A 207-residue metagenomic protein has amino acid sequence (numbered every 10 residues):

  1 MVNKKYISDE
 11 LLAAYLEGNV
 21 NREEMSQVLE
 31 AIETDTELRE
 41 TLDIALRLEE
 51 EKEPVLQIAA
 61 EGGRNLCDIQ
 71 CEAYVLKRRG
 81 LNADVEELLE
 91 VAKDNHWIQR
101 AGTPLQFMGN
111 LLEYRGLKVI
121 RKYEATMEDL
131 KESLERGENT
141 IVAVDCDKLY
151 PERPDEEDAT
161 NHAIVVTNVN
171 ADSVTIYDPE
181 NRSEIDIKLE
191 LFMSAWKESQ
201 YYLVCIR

Functional and structural regions predicted by a protein language model:
V2, Y6-K52: Short alpha-helical interface segments
A14, Y74-R78, N110: Residue-level signal for well-ordered alpha-helical scaffold segments within enzymatic catalytic domains
R47-A101, C146, P154-E157, N170-D172: Active-site-adjacent structural segments surrounding the nucleophilic cysteine of cysteine proteases and isopeptidases
A60, R64, H96-A101, E113 (+2 more regions): Noncatalytic regulatory segments and standalone regulatory/sensor domains
D68-A73, V85, L105, G109 (+3 more regions): Extracytoplasmic/secreted envelope proteins and their assembly/folding machinery, especially bacterial periplasmic
T103, G109-A125, E135: Mid-length scaffold segments of soluble, non-membrane domains
K122-P179, I185-D186, V204-R207: Active-site-adjacent substructure of cysteine-protease-like catalytic cores
